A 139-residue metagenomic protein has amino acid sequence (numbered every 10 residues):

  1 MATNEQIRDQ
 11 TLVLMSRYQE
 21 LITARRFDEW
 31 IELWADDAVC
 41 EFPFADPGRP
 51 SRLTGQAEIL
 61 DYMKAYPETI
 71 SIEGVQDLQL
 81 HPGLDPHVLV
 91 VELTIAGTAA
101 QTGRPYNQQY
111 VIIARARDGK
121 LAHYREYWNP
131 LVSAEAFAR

Functional and structural regions predicted by a protein language model:
M1-D36, A138-R139: Short, low-complexity N-terminal intrinsically disordered segments enriched in polar/charged residues
L33-P86: A solvent-exposed, acidic/Ser-Thr-rich amphipathic alpha-helical stretch
W34-A35, L93-G97, I112, W128: Short beta-strand segments enriched in hydrophobic/aromatic residues within well-folded beta-rich domains
G74-V75, P105-I112: Short, surface-exposed coil-to-beta transition loops
D85-I95: A short hydrophobic beta-strand element
V88, V111-E135: Short beta-strand edge/turn micro-motifs at domain boundaries
G97-N107: Short, cysteine-centered beta-strand-loop-beta hairpins and adjacent loop/turn segments enriched in charged/polar
